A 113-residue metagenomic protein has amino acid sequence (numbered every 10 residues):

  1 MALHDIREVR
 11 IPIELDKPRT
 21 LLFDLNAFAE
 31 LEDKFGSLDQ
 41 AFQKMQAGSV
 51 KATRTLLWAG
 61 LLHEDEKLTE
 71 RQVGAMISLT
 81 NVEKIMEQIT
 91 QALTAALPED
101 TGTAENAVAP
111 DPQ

Functional and structural regions predicted by a protein language model:
M1-R10, K17, A29, D33-K51 (+1 more regions): Charged interaction scaffolds used for protein-protein
R19-L21: Short, isolated positions in well-ordered beta-strands
D24: Residue-level signal for threonine
